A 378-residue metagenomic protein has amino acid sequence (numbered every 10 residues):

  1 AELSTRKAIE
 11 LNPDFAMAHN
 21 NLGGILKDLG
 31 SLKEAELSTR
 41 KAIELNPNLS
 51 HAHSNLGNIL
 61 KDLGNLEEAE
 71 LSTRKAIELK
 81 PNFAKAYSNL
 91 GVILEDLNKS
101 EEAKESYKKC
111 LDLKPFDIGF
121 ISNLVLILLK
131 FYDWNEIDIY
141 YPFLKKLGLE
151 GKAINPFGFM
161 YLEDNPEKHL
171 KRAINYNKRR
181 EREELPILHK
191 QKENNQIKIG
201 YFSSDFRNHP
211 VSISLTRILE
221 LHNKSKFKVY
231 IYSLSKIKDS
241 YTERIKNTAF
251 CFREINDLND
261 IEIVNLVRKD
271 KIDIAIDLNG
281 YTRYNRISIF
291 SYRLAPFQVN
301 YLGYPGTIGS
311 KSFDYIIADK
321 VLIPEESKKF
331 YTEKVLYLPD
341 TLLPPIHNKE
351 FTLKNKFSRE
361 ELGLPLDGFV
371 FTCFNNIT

Functional and structural regions predicted by a protein language model:
A1-G363, N376: Alpha-helical solenoid repeat scaffolds of the TPR/TPR-like class and their adjacent stem/linker regions that mediate
P365-G368: Short loop/turn positions that demarcate and connect the beta-strands within blades of beta-propeller repeat domains
